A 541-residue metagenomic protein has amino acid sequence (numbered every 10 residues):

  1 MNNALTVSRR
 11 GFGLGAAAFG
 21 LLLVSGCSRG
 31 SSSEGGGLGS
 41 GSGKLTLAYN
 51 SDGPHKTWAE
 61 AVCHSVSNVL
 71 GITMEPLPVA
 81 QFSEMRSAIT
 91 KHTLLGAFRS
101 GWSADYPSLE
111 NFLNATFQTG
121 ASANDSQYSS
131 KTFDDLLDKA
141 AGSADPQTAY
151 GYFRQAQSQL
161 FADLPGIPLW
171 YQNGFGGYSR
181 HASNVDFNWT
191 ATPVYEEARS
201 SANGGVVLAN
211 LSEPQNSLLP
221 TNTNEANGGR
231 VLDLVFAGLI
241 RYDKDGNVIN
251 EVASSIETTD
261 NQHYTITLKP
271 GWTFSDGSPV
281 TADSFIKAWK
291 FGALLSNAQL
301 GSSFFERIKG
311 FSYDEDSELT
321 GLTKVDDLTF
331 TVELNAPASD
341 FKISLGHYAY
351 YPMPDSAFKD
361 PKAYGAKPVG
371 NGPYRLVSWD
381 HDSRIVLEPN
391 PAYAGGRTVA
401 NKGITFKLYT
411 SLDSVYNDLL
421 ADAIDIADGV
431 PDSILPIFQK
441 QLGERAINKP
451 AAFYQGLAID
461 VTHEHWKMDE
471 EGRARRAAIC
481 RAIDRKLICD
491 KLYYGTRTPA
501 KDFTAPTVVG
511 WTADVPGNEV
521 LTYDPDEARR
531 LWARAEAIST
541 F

Functional and structural regions predicted by a protein language model:
G13, N68, I72-M85, K91 (+5 more regions): Extracytoplasmic/peripheral linker and loop segments enriched in polar/acidic and small residues with frequent Thr/Pro
S28-G30, G53-T57, H181-A182, N188-A191 (+3 more regions): Structural transition elements
T57-W58, Q157-W170, M468-V509, D524: Periplasmic-binding protein-like
P168, N210-D260, V369: N-terminal lobe/hinge region of extracytoplasmic solute-binding protein
G177-P193, L211-L232, V252, S278 (+3 more regions): A structural "hinge/loop" feature
H181, E257, A293, L300-D355: Surface-exposed binding/hinge segments that line and control ligand-binding clefts or catalytic entry sites
Q215-S217, T223-A226, D233, D243-D245 (+4 more regions): Gly/Pro-rich hinge or "lid" segments in bacterial periplasmic/extracellular proteins
K359-G365, A392-I437, A452: Ligand-site clamp/hinge motif
